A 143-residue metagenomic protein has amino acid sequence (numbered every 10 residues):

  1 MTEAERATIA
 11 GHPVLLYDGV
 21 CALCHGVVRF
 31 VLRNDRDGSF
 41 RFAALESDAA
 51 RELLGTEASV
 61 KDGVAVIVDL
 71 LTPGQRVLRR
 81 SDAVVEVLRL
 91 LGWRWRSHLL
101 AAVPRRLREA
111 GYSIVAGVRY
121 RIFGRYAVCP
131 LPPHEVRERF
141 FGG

Functional and structural regions predicted by a protein language model:
E3-N34: Local sequence-structure signature of Cys/Sec-based thiol-disulfide redox active-site neighborhoods
A10-G11, S39, V60-G63: A structure-centric signal for secondary-structure junctions around beta-strands
P13-V14, G38-F40, T72-Q75: Short active-site oxyanion
D18-G19, A44, A102: Conserved residues at beta->alpha junctions
R33-D37, F140-G142: Short cysteine/histidine-rich zinc-coordinating motifs and their immediately flanking basic loops
R36-A50: Thiol-based oxidoreductase modules, predominantly thioredoxin-like and allied folds used for disulfide exchange
D48-G143: Thiol/selenol-based redox catalytic cores and closely related redox-interacting motifs
